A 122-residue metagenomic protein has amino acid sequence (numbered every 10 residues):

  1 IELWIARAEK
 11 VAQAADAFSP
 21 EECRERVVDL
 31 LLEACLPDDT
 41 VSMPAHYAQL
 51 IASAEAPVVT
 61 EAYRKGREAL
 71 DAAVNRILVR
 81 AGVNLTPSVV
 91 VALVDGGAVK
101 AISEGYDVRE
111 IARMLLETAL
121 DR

Functional and structural regions predicted by a protein language model:
I1-R7: Short, basic, alpha-helical segments at the C-terminal edge of helix-turn-helix-like DNA-binding modules
E2, P37, A54, V58 (+1 more regions): Residues in soluble alpha-helical coiled-coils and helical-bundle/repeat scaffolds
A6, P44-A48, A72, S88 (+1 more regions): Generic structural signal for well-ordered, non-membrane alpha-helices
E9-V41, V90: Hydrophobic alpha-helical connector segments
A12-A15, L31-L36, A73-G82, T118-L120: Alpha-helix C-terminal capping segments
P37-Y47, E55-G82: Amphipathic alpha-helical packing segments from all-alpha helical-bundle domains
V59-R64, E68, V79-R122: Hydrophobic/aromatic-rich alpha-helical bundle segments in the mid-to-C-terminal region
